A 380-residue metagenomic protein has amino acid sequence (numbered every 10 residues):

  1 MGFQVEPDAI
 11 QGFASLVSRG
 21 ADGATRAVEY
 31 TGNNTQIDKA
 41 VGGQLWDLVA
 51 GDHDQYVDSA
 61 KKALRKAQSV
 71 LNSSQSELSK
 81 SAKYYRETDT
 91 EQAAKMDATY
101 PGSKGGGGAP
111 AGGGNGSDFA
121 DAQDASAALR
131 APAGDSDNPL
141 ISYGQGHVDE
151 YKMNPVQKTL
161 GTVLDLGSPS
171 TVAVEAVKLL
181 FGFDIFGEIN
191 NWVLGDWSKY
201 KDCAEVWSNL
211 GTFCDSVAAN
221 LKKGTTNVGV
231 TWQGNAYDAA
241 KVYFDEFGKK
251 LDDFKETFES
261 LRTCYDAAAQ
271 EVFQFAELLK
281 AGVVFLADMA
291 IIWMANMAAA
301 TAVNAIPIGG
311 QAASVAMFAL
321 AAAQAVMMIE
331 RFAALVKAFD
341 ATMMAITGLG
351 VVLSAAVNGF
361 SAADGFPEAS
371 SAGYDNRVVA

Functional and structural regions predicted by a protein language model:
M1-F285, A334, A341-A380: N-terminal secretion-targeting helices of virulence/extracellular proteins, encompassing both classical Sec signal
L164-V172, G234, I291-M317: Short hydrophobic membrane-inserting alpha-helices and related fusion/pore-forming segments
I292-M297, A338-M344: Juxtamembrane/interfacial segments around transmembrane helices
A313-K337: Membrane-interface alpha-helices
